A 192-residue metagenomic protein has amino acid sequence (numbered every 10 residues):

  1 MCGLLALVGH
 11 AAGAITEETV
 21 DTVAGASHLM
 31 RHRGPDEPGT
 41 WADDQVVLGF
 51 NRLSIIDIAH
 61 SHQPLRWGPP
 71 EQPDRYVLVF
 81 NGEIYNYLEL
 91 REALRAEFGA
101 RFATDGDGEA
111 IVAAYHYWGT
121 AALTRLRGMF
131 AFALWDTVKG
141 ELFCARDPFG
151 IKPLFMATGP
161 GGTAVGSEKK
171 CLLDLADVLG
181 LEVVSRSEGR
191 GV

Functional and structural regions predicted by a protein language model:
M1-V192: Cysteine-centered catalytic environments shared across enzyme families
